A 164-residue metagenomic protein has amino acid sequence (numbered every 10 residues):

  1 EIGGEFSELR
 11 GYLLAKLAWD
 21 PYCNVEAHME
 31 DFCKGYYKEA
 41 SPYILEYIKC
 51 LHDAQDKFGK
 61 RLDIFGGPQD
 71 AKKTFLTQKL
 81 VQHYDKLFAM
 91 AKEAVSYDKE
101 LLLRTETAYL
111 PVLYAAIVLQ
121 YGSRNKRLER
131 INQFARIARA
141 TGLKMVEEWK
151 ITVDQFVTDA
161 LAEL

Functional and structural regions predicted by a protein language model:
E1-F6, K49-D53: A glycine-rich phosphate-binding loop feature that marks nucleotide/adenosyl-phosphate handling sites
G4-L14: Histidine/acidic-residue-rich catalytic or RNA/ligand-binding cores of hydrolases and nuclease-related proteins
L13-L164: Catalytic domains of carbohydrate-active enzymes that cleave complex glycans
